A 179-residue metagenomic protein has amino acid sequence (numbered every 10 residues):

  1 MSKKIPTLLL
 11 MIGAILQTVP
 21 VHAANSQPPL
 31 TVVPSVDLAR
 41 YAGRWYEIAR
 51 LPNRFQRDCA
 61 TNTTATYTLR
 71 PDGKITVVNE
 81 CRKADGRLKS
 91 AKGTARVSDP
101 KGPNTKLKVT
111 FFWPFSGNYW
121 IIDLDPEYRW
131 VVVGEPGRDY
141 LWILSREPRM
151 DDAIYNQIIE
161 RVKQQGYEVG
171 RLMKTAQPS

Functional and structural regions predicted by a protein language model:
S2, P6-L8, L16-S179: A beta-rich soluble binding module of mature secreted/lumenal proteins
